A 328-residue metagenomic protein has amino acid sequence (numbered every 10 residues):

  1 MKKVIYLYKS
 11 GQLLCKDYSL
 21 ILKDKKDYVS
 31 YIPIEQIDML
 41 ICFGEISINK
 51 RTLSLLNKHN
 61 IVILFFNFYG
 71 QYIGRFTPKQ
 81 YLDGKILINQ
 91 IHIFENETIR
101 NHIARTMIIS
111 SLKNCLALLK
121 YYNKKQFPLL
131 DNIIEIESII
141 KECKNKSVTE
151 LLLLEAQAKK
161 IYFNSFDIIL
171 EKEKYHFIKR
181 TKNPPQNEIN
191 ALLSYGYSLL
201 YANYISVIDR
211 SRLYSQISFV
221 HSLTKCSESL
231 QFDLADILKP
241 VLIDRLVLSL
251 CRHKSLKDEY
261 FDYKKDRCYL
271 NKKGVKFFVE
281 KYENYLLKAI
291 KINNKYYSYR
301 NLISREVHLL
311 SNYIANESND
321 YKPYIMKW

Functional and structural regions predicted by a protein language model:
M1-K16, K23-K25, Y31, I73 (+2 more regions): Active-site helix-to-loop segments that bind/position phosphate- or nucleotide-bearing substrates and donors across
K26, G44-I46, N67-G70: Short glycine-rich, polar/acidic loop-and-turn segments at beta strand-coil junctions
I34-I48: Extracellular/luminal Protease-associated
L40-F43, I61-N67: Short hydrophobic alpha-helical runs that function as membrane-insertion/retention elements
N49, G70-R75: Short gly/pro/ser/thr-enriched loop/turn and capping motifs at secondary-structure boundaries
